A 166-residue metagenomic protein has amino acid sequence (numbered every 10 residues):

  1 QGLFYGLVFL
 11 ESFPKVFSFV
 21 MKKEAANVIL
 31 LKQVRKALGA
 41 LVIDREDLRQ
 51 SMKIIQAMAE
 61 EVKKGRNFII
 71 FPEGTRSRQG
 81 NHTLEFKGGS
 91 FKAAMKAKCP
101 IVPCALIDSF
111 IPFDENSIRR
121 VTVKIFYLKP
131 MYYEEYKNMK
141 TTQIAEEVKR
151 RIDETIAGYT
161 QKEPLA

Functional and structural regions predicted by a protein language model:
Q1-L48: Catalytic core of membrane glycerolipid acyltransferases/transacylases, capturing the structured, soluble-facing
M52-A166: Non-catalytic C-terminal accessory region of glycerolipid acyltransferases and related lyso-lipid remodeling enzymes
